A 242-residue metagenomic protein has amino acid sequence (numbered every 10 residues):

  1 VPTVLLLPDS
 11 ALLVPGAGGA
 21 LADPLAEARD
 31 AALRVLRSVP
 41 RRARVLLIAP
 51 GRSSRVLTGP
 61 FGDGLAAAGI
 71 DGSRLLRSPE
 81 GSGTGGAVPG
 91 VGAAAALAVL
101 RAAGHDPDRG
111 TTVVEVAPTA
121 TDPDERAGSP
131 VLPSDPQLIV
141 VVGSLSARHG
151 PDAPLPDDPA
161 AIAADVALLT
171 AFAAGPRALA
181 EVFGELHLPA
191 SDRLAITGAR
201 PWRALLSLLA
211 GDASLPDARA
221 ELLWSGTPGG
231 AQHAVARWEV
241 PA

Functional and structural regions predicted by a protein language model:
V1-R44, P50-R126, L155-A242: Flexible, D/E/H-enriched segments
R41, P133-D135: Residue-level preference for short coil/turn positions at secondary-structure junctions
V45-A49, P136-S144: Beta-strand elements within well-structured catalytic alpha/beta cores of enzymes that handle phosphate/sulfate esters
V56, A147-P151: Short acidic/glycine-rich loop or secondary-structure boundary segments that cap or lie
T111-E115, I139, A147: Glycine- and acidic-rich phosphate- and metal-coordinating loops
A127-L132: A short, acidic, amphipathic alpha-helical segment used as a generic capping/interface helix at domain edges
